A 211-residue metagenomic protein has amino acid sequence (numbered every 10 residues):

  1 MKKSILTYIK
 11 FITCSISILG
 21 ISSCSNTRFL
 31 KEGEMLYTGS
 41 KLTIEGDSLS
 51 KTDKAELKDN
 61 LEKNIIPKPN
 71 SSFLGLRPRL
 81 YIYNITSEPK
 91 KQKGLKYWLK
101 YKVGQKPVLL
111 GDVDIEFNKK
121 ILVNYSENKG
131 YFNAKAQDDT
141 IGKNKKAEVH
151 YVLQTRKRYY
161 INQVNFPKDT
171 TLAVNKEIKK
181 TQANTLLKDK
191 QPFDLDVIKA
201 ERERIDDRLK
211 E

Functional and structural regions predicted by a protein language model:
K2-I12: Bacterial N-terminal signal peptides that target proteins for export
G20-S23: C-terminal motif of bacterial Sec signal peptides marking the signal peptidase cleavage site
S25-E211: Interaction-mediating elements
